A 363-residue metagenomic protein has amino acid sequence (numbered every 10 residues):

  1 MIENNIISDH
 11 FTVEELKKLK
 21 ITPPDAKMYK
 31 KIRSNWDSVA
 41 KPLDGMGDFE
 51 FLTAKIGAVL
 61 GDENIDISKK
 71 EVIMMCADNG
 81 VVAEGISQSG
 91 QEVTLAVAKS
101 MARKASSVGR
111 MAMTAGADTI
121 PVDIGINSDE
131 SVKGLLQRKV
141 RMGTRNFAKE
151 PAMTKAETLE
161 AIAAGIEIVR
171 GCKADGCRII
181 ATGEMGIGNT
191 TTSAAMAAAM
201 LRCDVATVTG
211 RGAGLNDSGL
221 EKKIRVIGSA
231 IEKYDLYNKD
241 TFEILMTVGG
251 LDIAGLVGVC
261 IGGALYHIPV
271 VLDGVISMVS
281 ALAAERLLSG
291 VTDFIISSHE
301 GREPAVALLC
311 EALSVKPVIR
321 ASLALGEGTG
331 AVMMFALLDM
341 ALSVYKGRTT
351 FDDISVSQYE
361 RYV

Functional and structural regions predicted by a protein language model:
M1-V363: N-terminal loops that bind phosphate or other acidic moieties and the adjacent beta-alpha structural core
